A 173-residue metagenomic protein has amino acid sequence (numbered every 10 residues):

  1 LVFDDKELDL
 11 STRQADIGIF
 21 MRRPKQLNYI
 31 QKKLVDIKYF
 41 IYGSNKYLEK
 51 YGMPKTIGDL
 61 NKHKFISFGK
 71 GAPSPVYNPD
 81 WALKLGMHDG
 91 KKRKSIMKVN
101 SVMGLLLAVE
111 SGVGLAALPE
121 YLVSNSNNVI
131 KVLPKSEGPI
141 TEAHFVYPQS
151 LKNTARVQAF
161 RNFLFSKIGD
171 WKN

Functional and structural regions predicted by a protein language model:
L1-L27: Central regulatory/effector-binding core of bacterial HTH transcription factors
D5, N45, Q149-L151: Residue-level signal for short, function-critical loop segments
L10, G52, K152-R156: Secondary-structure boundary/capping motif
T12, P24-A143, G169-N173: C-terminal regulatory
L106, Y147, R161: A cross-family signal for key residues in well-ordered alpha-helices that form functional helical elements
A143-N153: A bilobed periplasmic-binding-protein/Venus flytrap-type ligand-binding module shared by bacterial periplasmic
K152-S166: Short amphipathic alpha-helical coupling segments at ligand-binding clamshell hinges and other catalytic/signaling
